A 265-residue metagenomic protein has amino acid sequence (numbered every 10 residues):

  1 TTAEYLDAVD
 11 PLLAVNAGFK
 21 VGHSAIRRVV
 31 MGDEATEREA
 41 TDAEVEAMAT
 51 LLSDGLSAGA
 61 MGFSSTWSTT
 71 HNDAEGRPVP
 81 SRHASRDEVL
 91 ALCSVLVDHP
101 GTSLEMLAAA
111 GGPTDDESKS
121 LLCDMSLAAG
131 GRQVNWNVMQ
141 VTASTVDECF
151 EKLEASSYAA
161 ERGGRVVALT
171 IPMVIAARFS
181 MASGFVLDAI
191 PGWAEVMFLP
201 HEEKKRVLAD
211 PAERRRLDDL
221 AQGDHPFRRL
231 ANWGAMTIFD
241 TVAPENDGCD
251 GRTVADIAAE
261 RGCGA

Functional and structural regions predicted by a protein language model:
T1-L6, S24-A25, G32-A43, A47-L51 (+7 more regions): Polyanionic/metal-chelating signatures
T1-R38, S64, S68-N72: Metal-cofactor-binding active-site regions of metalloenzymes
L12-N16, A58-M61, H99-G101, G130-R132 (+1 more regions): Short coil/turn connectors at secondary-structure junctions
V15-V21, F63-S65, T102-M106, V134-V138 (+1 more regions): Hydrophobic faces of well-ordered beta-strands that scaffold small-molecule active sites in alpha/beta enzyme cores
D54, A58-E117: Divalent metal-binding pocket/active-site signature
